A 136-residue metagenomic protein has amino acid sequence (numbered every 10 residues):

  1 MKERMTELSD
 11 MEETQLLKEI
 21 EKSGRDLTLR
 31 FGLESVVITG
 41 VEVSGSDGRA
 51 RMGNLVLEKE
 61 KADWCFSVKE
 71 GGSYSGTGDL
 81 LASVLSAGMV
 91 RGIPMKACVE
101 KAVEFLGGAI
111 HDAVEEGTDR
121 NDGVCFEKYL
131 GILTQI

Functional and structural regions predicted by a protein language model:
M1-A62: Conserved phosphate/ATP/ADP-binding segment of small-molecule kinases
T39, G78, C98: Residue-level signal for inorganic ion chemistry
G40-S44, V68-G71, A102-L106: Glycine-rich beta-alpha junction loops
A62-D63, G88-A102: Phosphate-handling active-site elements
A62-S75: Short pre-catalytic strand/loop immediately N-terminal to key active-site residues, enriched for Gly-Thr
S73-M95: Short, small-residue alpha-helix embedded
K96-I136: Charged C-terminal helix
